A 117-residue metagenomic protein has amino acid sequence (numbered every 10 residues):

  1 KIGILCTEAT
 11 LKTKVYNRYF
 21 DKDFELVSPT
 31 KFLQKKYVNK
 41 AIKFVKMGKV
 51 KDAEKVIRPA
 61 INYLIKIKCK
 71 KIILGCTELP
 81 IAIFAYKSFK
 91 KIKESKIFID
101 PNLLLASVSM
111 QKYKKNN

Functional and structural regions predicted by a protein language model:
K1-N117: Non-catalytic structural scaffold of enzyme domains
